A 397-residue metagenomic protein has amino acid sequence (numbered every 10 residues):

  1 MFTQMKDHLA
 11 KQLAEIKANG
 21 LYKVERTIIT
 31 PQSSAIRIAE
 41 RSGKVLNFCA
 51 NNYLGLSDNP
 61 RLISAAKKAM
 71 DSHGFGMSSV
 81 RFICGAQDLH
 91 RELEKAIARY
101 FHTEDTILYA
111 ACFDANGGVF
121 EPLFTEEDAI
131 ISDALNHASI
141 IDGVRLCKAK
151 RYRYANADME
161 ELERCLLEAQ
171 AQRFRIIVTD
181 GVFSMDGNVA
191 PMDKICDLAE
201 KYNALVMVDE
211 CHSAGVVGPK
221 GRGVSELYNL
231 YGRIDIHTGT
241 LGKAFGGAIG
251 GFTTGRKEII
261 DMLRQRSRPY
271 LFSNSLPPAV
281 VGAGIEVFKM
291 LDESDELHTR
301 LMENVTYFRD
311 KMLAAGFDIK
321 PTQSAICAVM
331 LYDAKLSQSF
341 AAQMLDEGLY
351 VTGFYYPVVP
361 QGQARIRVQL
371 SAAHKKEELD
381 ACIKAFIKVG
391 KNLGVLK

Functional and structural regions predicted by a protein language model:
M1-R99, E168, Y202-N203, A334 (+1 more regions): N-terminal glycine-rich, Lys/His-bearing helix-loop that initiates the first secondary-structure elements of many
N52, Y152, N156-V208: Active-site phosphate-binding strand-loop segment of PLP-dependent enzymes
L56, T299-G348, V358, Q363 (+1 more regions): Conserved PLP-binding catalytic core of the aspartate aminotransferase-like
P60, S64-K68, S72, K95 (+2 more regions): PLP-dependent enzyme catalytic core of the Aspartate aminotransferase-like
V80-C84, K95-G118: Short loop-beta-helix segment that forms the pyridoxal 5′-phosphate
V119-A138: Conserved PLP-anchoring active-site segment centered on the Schiff-base-forming lysine
K220, E226-M262: Active-site PLP attachment segment
F245-M312, F317-K320: PLP-dependent aminotransferase class I/II
